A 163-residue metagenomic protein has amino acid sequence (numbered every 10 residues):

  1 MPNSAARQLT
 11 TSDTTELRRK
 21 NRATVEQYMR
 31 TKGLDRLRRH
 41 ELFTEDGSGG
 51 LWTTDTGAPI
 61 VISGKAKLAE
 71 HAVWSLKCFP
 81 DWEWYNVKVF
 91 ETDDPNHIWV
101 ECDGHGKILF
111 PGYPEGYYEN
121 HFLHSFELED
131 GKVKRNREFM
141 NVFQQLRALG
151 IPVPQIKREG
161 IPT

Functional and structural regions predicted by a protein language model:
P2-T163: C-terminal and inter-domain tail/linker signature
